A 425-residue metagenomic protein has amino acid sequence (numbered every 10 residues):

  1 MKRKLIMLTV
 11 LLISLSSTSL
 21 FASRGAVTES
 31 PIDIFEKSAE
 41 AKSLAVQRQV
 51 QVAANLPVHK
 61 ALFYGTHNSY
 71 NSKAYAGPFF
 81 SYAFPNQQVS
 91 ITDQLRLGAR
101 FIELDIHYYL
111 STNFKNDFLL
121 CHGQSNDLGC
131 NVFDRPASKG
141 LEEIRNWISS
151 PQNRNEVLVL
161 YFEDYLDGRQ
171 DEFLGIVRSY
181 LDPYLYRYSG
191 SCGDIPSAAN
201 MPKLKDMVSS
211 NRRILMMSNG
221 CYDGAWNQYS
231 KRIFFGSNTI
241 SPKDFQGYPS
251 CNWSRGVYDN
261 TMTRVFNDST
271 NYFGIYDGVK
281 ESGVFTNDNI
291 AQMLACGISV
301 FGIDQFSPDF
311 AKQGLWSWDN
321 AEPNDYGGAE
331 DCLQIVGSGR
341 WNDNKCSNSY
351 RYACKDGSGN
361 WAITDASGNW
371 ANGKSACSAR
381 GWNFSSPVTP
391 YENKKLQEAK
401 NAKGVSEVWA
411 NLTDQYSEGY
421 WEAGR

Functional and structural regions predicted by a protein language model:
M1-K4: Positively charged n-region of N-terminal signal peptides that target proteins for export
T9-S17: Bacterial N-terminal signal peptides
T18-A22: Sec/Tat signal peptide C-region and signal peptidase I cleavage site
S23-N369, N383-N393, S406-W421: Catalytic cores of phosphodiester-bond hydrolases, prominently lipid phosphodiesterases
G373-G381: The catalytic Nudix box helix
N393-N401: Pocket-flanking alpha-helical
G424-R425: Short, solvent-exposed mixed-charge patches
